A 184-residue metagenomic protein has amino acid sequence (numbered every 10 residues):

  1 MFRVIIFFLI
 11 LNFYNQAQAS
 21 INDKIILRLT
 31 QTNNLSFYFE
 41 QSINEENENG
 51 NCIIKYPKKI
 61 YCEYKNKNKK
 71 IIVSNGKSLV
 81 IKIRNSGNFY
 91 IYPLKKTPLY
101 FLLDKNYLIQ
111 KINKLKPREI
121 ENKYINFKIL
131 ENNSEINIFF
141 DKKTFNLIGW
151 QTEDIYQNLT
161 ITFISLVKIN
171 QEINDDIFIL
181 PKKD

Functional and structural regions predicted by a protein language model:
V4-F13: Sec-dependent N-terminal signal peptides
A17-A19: Boundary at the C-terminal end of the N-terminal hydrophobic targeting segment
L27-N47: A short, Trp-centered hydrophobic/proline-enriched beta-strand micro-motif
F37-F39, I60-Y64, L79-K82, F127 (+1 more regions): Short hydrophobic/aromatic-rich beta-strand segments that constitute the beta-sheet cores of beta-sandwich/beta-barrel
E45, N85-G87, Y156: Solvent-exposed strand-loop boundary residues in beta-sheet-rich modules
C52-F101, T160: An acidic-aromatic
N85-Y124: Flexible, surface-exposed loop/linker segments and immediately adjacent secondary-structure boundaries
Q110-D184: Gly/Pro-enriched, hydrophobic low-complexity segments that function as extracytoplasmic propeptides/linkers
